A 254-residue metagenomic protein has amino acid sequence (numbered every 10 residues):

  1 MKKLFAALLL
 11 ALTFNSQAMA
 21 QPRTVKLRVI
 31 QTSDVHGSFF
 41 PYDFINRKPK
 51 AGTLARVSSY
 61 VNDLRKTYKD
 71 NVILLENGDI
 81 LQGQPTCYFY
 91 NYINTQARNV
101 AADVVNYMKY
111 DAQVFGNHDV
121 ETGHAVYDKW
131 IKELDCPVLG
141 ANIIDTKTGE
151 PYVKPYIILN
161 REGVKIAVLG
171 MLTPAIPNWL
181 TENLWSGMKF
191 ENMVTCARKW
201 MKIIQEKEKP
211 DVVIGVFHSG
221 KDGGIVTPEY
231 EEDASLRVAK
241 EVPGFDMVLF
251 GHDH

Functional and structural regions predicted by a protein language model:
M1-L4: Positively charged n-region of N-terminal signal peptides that target proteins for export
A6-N15: Bacterial N-terminal signal peptides
A20-H254: Acidic, metal/ion-coordinating pockets
